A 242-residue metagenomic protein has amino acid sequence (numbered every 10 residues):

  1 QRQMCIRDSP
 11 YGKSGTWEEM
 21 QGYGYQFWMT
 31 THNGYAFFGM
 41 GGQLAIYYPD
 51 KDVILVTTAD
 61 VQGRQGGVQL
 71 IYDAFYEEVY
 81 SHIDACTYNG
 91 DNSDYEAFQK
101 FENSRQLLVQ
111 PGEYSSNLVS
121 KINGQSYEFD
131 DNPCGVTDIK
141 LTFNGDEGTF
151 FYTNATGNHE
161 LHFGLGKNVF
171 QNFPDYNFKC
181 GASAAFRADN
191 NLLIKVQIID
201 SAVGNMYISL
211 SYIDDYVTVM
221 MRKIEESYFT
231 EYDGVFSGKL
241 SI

Functional and structural regions predicted by a protein language model:
Q1, H32-M40, V219-K223: Hydrophobic transmembrane alpha-helix bundles
R2-I6: Short, small-residue-biased leader/transition segments that mark boundaries at the very start of proteins
R7-P10, Y80-H82: Short, mixed-charge aromatic SLiMs
S9-Y48, V56: Short, Gly/Ser/Thr-enriched beta-strand-loop segments that form substrate-interacting elements of hydrolase/peptidase
Y23, G34, G41-Q43, D50-L55 (+4 more regions): A short pocket-lining beta-strand/turn micro-motif at the edge of beta-sheets
G34, Q43, D60-G63, I199-V203: Short Gly/Pro-enriched loop/turn and capping motifs at secondary-structure junctions
G39-V109: Structured C-terminal helix/loop/strand segments within mature extracytoplasmic catalytic/sensor domains
N92-I242: Peripheral terminal and inter-domain segments
